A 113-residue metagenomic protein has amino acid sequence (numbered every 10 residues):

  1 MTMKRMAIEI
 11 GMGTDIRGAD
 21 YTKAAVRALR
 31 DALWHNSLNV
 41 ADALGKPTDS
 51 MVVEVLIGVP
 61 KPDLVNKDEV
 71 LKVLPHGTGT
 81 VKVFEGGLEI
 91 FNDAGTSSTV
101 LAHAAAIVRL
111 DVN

Functional and structural regions predicted by a protein language model:
T2-G45, P60-V65, A105-N113: Conserved mixed alpha/beta catalytic, RNA-binding, or beta-rich assembly cores of soluble enzyme, regulatory
A25-R30, K72-G77, A102: Short, low-complexity, polar/charged sequence segments that are solvent-exposed and flexible
D42-G45, V70-L71, I90-S97: A generic local secondary-structure boundary/capping motif
P47-M51: Short, charge-patterned binding micro-sites
V53-I57: Extended hydrophobic secondary-structure segments that form protein cores and membrane-embedded regions
G58-F84: Short, hydrophobic/π-rich interface segment
H76-N113: C-terminal edge-of-domain segments
